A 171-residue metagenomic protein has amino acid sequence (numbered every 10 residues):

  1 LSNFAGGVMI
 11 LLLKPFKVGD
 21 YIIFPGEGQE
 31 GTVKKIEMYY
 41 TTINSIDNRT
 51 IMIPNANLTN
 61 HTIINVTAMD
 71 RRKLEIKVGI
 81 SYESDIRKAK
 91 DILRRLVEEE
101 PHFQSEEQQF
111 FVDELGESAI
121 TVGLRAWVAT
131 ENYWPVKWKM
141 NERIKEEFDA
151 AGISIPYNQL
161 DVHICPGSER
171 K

Functional and structural regions predicted by a protein language model:
L1, G19, I144: Short hydrophobic/aromatic patches on the structural cores and recognition surfaces of FHA
L1-A5, M9: Membrane-embedded alpha-helices of multi-pass transport/permease systems
M9-E107, I120: Soluble accessory domains appended to multi-pass membrane transport proteins
S84, R94, S105-K171: Solvent-exposed, non-transmembrane regulatory segments of membrane-associated proteins
